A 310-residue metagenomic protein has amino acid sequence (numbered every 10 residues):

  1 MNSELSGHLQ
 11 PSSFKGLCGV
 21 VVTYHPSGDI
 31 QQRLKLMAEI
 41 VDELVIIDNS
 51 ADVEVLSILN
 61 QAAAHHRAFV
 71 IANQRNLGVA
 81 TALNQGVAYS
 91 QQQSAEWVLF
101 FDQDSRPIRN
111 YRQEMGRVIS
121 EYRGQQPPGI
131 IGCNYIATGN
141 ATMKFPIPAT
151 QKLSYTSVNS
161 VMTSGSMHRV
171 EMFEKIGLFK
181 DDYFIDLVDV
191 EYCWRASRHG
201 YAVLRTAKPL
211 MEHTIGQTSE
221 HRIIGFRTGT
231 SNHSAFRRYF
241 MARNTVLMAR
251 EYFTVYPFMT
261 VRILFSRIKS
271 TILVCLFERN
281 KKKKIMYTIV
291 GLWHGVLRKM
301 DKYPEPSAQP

Functional and structural regions predicted by a protein language model:
V21-D42: Short, well-formed alpha-helical segments that are part of the catalytic scaffolds of diverse glycosyltransferases
D48-S57, R75, S105-R106: A conserved acidic beta->alpha catalytic loop
N73-Q92: Glycine-rich, basic loop-to-helix element that forms the pyrophosphate-binding segment of sugar-nucleotide handling
A95-R106: Short beta-strand-to-loop acidic/aromatic patch adjacent to the donor-nucleotide binding site
N110-M143: Conserved donor NDP-sugar-binding/catalytic core segment of glycosyltransferases
Q151-H168, T230-H233: A recurrent flexible, glycine/aromatic-enriched loop bordering the glycosyltransferase active site that acts as
M172, I176-G177, D182-I215: A short, conserved alpha-helix in the catalytic core of glycosyltransferases
R250-P310: Non-catalytic, C-terminal membrane-associated alpha-helical segments of glycosyltransferases
